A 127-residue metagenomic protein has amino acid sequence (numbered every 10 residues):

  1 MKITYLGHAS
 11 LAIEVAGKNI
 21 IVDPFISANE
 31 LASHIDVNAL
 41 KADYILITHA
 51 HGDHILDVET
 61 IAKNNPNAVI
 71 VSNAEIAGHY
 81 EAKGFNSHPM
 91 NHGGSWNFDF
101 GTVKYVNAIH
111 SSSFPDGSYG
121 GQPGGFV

Functional and structural regions predicted by a protein language model:
K2-Y5, F25-L31, N86-H88: Short gly/ser/thr-rich secondary-structure transition/capping motifs
L6, A12-V15, I21, N97-V127: Catalytic core of the metallo-beta-lactamase
A12-A50, L56-K63, E75, S111-Y119: Pre-active-site segment of Zn-dependent metallo-hydrolases
N65-P66, K83-F85: Short, structured coil segments at secondary-structure junctions
A68-E75: Short internal beta-strands
A74, N91-G94: A short, structured active-site edge motif that brings together acidic residues
I76-E81: Short, charged/polar "capping" segments at the starts of alpha-helices and the immediately preceding loops
G84-M90, V103: Active-site regions of enzymes building and remodeling cell-envelope glycoconjugates
